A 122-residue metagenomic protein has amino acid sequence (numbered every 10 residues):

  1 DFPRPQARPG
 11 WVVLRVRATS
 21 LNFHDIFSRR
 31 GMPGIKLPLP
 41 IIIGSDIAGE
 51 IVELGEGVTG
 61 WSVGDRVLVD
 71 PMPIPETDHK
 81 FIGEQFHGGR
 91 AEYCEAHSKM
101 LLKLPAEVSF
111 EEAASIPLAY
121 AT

Functional and structural regions predicted by a protein language model:
D1-F2, C94: Generic detection of short hydrophobic beta-strand segments and adjacent strand-loop junctions
F2-P3, I82: Short, solvent-exposed loop/turn elements at beta->coil junctions and helix N-caps that rim active or binding pockets
P3-S20, M32-P73, H87, M100 (+1 more regions): Glycine-rich beta-strand-centered segment in the early N-terminal region that forms part of a ligand/cofactor-binding
H24, G60, E76-D78: Short active-site-adjacent helix-start/loop capping segments
H24-R30: Cytochrome P450 core scaffold surrounding the K-helix E-X-X-R motif and the conserved "meander" helix-loop region
D70-T122: NAD(P)H dinucleotide-binding glycine-rich loop of Rossmann-like/cofactor-binding domains, especially the beta1-alpha1
